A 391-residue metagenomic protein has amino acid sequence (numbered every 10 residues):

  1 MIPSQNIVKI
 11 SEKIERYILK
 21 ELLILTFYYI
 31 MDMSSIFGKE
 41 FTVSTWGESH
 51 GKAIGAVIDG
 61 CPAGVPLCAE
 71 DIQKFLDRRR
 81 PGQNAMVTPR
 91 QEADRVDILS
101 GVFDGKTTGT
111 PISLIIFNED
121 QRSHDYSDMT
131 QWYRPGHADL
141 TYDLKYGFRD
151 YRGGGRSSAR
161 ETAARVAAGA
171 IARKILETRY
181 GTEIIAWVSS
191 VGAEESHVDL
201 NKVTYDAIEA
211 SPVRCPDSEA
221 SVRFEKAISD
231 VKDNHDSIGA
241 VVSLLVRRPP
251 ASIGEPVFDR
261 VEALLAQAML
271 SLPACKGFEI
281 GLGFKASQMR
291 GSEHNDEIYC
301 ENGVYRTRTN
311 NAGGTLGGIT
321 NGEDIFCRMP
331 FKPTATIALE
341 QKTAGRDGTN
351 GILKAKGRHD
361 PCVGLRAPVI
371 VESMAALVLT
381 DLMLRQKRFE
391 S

Functional and structural regions predicted by a protein language model:
P3-V8, E12-R16: Cationic, amphipathic, low-complexity segments that mediate targeting or membrane/lipid association
D32-V87: N-terminal, positively charged regions that mediate nucleic acid binding
T42, F326, T334-S391: Internal helix-turn-beta structural module
K52, H235-N350: Glycine-rich anion/phosphate-binding loop at the beta-strand->alpha-helix junction
K52-G64, R160-T182, D259, A263-Q267 (+3 more regions): Alpha-helical support elements that line or immediately flank enzyme active sites and cofactor-binding pockets
L76-P135, D139: Glycine-rich, N-terminal phosphate-binding loop and its surrounding beta-alpha-beta segment
T130-G155, K342-H359: Short acidic, glycine/tyrosine-flanked loop/strand segments centered on an H-E-D-like triad
K145-G254: Glycine-rich, mobile lid/loop segments that gate access to catalytic sites or pores
